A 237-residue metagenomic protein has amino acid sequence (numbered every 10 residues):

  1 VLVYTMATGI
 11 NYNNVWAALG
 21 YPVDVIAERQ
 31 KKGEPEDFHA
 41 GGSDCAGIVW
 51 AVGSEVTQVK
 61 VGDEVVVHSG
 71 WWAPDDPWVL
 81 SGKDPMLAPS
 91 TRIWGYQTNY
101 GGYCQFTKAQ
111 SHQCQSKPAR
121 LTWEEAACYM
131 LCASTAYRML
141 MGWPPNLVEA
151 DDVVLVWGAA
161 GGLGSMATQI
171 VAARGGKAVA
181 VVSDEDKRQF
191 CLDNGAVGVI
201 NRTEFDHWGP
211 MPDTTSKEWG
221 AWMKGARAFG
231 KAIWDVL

Functional and structural regions predicted by a protein language model:
V1-G9, P22-L80, P118: Glycine-rich beta-strand-centered segment in the early N-terminal region that forms part of a ligand/cofactor-binding
T5, A136, V171, C191: Terminal peptide-recognition signature
I10, G162, E185-D186: Short alpha-helical
N14-A18, W78, G162: Short, glycine/acidic-enriched capping/hinge loops at junctions between secondary-structure elements
K31-E34, S43, G70-G158, F205-H207 (+1 more regions): NAD(P)H dinucleotide-binding glycine-rich loop of Rossmann-like/cofactor-binding domains, especially the beta1-alpha1
A160, T168: N-terminal Rossmann NAD(P)H-binding glycine-rich loop of SDR-like oxidoreductase domains
S165: Residues forming the Rossmann-fold NAD(P)(H) cofactor-binding site
A173-L237: Adenosine-nucleotide cofactor-binding segment
